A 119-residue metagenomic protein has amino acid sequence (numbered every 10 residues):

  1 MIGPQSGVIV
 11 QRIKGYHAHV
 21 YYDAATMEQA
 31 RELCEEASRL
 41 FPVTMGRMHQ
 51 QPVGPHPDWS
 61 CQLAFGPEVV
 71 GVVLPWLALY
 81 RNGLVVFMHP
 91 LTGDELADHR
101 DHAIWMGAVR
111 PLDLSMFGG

Functional and structural regions predicted by a protein language model:
M1-G119: Long, contiguous binding/interaction regions
